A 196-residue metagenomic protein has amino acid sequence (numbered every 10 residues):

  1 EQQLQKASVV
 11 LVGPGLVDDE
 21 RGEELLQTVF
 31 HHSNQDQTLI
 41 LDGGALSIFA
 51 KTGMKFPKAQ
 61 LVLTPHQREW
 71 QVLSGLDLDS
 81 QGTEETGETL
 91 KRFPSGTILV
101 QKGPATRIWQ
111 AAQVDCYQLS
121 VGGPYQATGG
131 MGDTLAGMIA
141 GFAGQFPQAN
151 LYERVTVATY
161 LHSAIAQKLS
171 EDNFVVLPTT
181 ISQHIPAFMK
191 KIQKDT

Functional and structural regions predicted by a protein language model:
E1-V121: Glycine-rich phosphate/dinucleotide-binding loop and adjoining beta-alpha-beta core of small-molecule
W70, L119-Q126, A166-N173: Short beta-alpha connecting loops at secondary-structure transitions that line or flank enzyme active sites
R107-Q110, L135, S163-S170: Short active-site-adjacent structural elements
G122-I139, L151, F174: Short glycine/threonine-rich catalytic loop with a Thr-x-Gly-x-Asp
L135-A143, V155-H162, I181-I185, M189: Buried hydrophobic packing segments
A143-A158, A166-D172: Phosphate-handling active-site elements
A164-T196: Charged C-terminal helix
